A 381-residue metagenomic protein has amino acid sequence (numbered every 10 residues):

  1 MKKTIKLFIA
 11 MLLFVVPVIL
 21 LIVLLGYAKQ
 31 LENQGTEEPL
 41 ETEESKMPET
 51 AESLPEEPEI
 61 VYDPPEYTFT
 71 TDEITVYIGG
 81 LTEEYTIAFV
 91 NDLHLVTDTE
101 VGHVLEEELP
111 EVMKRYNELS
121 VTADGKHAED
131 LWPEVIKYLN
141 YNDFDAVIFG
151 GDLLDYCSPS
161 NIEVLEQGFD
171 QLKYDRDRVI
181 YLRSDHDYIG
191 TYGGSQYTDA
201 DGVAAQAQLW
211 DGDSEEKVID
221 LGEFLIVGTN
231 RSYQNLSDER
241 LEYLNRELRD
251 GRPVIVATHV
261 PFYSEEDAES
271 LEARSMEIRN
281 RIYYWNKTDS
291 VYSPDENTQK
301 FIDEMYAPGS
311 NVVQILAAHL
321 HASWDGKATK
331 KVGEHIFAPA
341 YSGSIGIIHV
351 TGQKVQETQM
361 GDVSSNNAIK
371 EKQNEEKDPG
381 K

Functional and structural regions predicted by a protein language model:
M1-F14: N-terminal Sec-pathway targeting helices
L21-E37: Sec-dependent signal peptide cleavage junction
E32-P159: N-terminal active-site segment of His-dependent metallophosphoesterases
P48, L54-T71, L81-T82, Y306 (+2 more regions): A short C-terminal boundary segment appended to hydrolase-like catalytic domains
P58, P65-G79, P159, E163-P253 (+3 more regions): Extended active-site neighborhood of metal-dependent phosphoesterases/phosphodiesterases
F89-N91, V147-D152, V179-D185, T229-N230 (+3 more regions): Active-site neighborhood of phospho(di)ester-bond hydrolases with catalytic His/Asp-centered motifs
L95-V101, L236-S237, S344-I348, N366-A368: Short, solvent-exposed loop/turn elements at domain surfaces
H127, K137-A146, L225, Q234-T329: His/acidic metal-ligating clusters that form di-metal
